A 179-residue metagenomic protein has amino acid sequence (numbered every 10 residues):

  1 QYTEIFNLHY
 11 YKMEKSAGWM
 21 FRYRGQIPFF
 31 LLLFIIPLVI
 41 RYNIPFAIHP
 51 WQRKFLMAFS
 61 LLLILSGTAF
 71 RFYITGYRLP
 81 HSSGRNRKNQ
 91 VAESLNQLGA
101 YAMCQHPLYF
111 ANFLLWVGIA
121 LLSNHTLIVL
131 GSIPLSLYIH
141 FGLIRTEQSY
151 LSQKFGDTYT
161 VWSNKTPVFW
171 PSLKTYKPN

Functional and structural regions predicted by a protein language model:
Y2-L98, L114-N179: Membrane-anchoring alpha-helices and their flanking helix-loop junctions
N96-H106: Short, amphipathic, aromatic/basic-enriched membrane-interface segments that mark the entry/exit of transmembrane
C104-W116: Conserved SAM-binding loop
